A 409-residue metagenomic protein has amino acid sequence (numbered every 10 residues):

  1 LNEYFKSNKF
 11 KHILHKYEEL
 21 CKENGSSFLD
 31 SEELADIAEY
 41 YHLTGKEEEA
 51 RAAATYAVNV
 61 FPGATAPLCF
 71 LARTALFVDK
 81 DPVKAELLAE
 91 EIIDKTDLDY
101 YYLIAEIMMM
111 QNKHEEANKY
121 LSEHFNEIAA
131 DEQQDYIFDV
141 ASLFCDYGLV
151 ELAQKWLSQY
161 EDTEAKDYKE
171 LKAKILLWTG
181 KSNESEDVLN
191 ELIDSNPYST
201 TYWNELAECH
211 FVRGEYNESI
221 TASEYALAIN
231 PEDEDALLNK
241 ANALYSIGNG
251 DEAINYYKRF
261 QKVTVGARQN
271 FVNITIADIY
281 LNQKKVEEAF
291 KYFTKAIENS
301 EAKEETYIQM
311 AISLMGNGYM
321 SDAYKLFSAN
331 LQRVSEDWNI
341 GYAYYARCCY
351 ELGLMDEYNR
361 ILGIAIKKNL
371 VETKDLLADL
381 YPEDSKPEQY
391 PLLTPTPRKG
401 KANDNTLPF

Functional and structural regions predicted by a protein language model:
F10, E47, D81-P82, H114 (+7 more regions): TPR-repeat structural position
E32, A66-P67, D99, Q133-D135 (+6 more regions): Start-of-helix register in tetratricopeptide repeats
L43, F77-V78, M110, L143-D146 (+7 more regions): Register position in tetratricopeptide repeats
A57, A89-I92, H124, Q159-Y160 (+6 more regions): Canonical positions in the second alpha-helix
V60, E91-K95, E127-A129, D162-T163 (+6 more regions): Structural marker of alpha-solenoid helical repeat scaffolds
